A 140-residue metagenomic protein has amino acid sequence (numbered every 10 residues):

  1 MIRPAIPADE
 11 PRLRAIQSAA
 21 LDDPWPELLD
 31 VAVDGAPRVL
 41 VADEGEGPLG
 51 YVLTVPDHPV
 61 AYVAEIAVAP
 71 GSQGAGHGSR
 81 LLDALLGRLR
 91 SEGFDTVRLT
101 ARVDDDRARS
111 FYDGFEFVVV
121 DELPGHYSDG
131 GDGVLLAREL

Functional and structural regions predicted by a protein language model:
R3-Q73, S79-D83, R88, E139: Acetyl-CoA-dependent GNAT
P56, A101-V103: A cross-domain feature marking catalytic cores of carbohydrate-active enzymes and several ubiquitous metabolic/repair
L82, D104-A108, G125-G130: Short glycine/proline-centered loop/turn elements that form peptide/ligand docking sites
G87, R109-S110: Alpha-helical segments flanking ligand/cofactor-binding loops in enzyme cores
L89-T100: Conserved GNAT acetyl-CoA-binding A-motif
R98-T100, D113-L135: Conserved catalytic-core motifs of GNAT/GCN5-like acyltransferases
